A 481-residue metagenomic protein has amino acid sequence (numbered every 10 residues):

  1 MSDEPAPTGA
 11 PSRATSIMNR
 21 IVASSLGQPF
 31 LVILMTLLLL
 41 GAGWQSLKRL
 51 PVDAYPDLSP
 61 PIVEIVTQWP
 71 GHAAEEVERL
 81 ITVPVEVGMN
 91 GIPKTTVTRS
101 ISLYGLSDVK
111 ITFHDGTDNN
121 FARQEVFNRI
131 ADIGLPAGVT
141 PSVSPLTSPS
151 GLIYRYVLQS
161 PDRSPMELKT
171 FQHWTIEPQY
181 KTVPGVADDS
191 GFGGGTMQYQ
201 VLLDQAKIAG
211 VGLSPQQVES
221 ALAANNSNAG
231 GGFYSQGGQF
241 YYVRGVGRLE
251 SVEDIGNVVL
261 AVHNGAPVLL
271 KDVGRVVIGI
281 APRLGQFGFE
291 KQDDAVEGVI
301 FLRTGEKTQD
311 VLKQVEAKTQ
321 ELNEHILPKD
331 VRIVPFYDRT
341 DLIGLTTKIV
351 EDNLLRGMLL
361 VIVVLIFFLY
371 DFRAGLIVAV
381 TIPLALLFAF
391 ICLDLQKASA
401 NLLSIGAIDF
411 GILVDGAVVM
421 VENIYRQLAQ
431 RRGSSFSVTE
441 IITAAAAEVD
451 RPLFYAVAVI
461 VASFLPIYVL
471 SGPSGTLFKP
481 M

Functional and structural regions predicted by a protein language model:
S2-M358, F367-F368, A398-A400, T476: Membrane-proximal extracytoplasmic
L31-V32, T36, N228, D352-L365 (+4 more regions): Hydrophobic alpha-helical transmembrane segments in multi-pass membrane proteins
V32, D189, I208, A374-I377 (+5 more regions): Alpha-helical transmembrane segments and their helix-entry boundary regions
L39-L40, N128, I382-L386, I460: Residue-level recognition of pore/gate-forming positions within transmembrane alpha-helices of multi-pass
G43-K48, R332, L359-R426, V469: Hydrophobic transmembrane alpha-helices and their membrane-interface caps in long multi-pass transport proteins
I300-R303, E422-S434, Y468, G472: Helix-loop junctions at the membrane interface of multi-pass solute transporters
F336, I343, T347, V421 (+1 more regions): Helix-loop junctions and hydrophobic alpha-helical segments within the transmembrane domains of large membrane
L402, Y455-M481: Hydrophobic alpha-helical segments
